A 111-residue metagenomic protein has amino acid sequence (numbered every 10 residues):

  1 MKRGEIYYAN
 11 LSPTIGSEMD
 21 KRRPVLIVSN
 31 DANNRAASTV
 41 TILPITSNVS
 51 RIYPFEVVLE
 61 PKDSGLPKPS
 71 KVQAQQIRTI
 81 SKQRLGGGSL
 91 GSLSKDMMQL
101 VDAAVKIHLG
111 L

Functional and structural regions predicted by a protein language model:
M1-L111: Conserved functional hotspots at enzyme active or ligand-binding sites that engage polyanionic ligands
